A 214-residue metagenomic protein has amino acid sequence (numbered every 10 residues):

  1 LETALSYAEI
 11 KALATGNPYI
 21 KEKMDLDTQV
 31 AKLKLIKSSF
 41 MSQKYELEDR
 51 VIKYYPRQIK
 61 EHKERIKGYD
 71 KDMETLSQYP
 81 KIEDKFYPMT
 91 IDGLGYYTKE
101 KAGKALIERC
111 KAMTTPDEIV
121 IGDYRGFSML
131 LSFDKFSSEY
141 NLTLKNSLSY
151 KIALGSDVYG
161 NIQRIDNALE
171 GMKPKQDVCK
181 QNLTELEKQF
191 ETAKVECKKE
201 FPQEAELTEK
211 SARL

Functional and structural regions predicted by a protein language model:
L1-T90: C-terminal accessory region of SF2 helicases/translocases
Y19-E46, A112-L214: Mid-to-C-terminal oligomerization/interaction "stalk" domains of large proteins
K53-D117, E196-L214: Coiled-coil termination/hinge junctions
